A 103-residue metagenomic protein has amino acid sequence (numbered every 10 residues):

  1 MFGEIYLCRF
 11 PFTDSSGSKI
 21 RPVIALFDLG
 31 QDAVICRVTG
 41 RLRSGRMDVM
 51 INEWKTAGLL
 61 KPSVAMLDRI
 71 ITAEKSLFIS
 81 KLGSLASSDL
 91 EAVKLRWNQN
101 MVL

Functional and structural regions predicted by a protein language model:
D14-K19, A25-K55: Compact nucleic-acid interaction/catalytic patches
T56-L103: C-terminal terminal-subdomain/extension
